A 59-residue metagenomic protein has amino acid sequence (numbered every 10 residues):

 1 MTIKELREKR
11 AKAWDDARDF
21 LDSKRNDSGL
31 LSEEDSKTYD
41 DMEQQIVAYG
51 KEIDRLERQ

Functional and structural regions predicted by a protein language model:
M1-Q59: Intrinsically disordered, low-complexity terminal tails
